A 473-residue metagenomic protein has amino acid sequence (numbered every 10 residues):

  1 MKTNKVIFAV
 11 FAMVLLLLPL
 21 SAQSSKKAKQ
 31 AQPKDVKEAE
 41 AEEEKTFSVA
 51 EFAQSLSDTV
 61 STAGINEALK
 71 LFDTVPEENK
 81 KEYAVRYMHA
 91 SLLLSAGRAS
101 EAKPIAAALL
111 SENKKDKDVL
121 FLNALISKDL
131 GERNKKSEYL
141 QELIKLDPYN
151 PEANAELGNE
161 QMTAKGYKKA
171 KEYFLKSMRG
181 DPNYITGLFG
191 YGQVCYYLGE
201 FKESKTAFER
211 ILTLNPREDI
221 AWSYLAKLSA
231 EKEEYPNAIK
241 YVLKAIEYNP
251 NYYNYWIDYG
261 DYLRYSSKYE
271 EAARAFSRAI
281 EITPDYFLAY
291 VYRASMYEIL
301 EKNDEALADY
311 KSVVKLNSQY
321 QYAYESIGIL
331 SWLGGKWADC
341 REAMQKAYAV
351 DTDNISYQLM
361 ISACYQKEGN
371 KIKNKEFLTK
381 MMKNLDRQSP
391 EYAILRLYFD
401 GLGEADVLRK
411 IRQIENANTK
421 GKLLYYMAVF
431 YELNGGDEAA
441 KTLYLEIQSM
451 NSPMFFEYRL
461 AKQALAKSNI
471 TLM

Functional and structural regions predicted by a protein language model:
L20-S100, P104, S111, L460-A461 (+1 more regions): N-terminal leader/linker segments that initiate helical-solenoid repeat arrays
V49, Y83-A84, K117-D118, P151-E152 (+8 more regions): Helix-start (N-cap) detector for alpha-helical repeat units in TPR-like alpha-solenoids, especially tetratricopeptide
S61, S95, D129-L130, T163-A164 (+8 more regions): Register position in tetratricopeptide repeats
